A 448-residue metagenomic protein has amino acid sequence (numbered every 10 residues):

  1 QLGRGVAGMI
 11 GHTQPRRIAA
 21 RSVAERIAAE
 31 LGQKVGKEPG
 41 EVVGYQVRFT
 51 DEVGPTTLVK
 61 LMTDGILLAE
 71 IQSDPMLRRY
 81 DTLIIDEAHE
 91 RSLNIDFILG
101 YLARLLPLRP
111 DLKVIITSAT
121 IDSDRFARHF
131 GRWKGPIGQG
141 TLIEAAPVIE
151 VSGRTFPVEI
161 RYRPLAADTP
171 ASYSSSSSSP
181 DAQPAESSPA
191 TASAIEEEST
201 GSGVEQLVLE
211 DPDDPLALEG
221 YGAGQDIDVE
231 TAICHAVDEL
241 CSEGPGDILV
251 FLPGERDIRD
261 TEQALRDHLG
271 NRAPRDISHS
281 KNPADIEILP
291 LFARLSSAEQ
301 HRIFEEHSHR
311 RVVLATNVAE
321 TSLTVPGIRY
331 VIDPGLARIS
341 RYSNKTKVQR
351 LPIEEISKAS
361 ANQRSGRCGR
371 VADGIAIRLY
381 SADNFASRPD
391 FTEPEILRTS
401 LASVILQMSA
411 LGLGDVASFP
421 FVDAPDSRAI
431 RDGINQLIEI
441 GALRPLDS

Functional and structural regions predicted by a protein language model:
Q1-S448: P-loop NTPase motor module signature
